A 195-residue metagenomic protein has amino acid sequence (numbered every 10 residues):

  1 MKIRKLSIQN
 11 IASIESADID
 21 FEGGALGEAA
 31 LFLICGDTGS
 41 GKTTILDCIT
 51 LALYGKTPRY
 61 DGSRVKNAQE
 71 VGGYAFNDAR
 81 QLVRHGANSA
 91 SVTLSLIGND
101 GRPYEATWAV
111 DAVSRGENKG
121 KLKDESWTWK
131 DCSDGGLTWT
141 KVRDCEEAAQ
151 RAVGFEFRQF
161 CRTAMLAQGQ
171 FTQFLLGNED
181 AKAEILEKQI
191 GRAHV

Functional and structural regions predicted by a protein language model:
M1-R143, E147, F157-C161: Extreme N-terminal "head/tail" segments of very large remodeling/mechanoenzyme assemblies
A152-V153: ATP-hydrolysis module of ASCE/P-loop NTPase motor domains, specifically the Walker B Asp-Glu catalytic pair
A164: Conserved beta-strand/loop subsegment of P-loop NTPase cores
A167: Short, small/polar-rich loop/turn modules that mediate ligand/substrate recognition or access, typified
F174-E179: Cytochrome P450
I185: Catalytic phosphate/metal-binding cores of nucleic-acid and nucleotide-processing enzymes, i.e., regions that mediate
A193-V195: Conserved small/polar residues in nucleotide/adenosyl-binding loops
